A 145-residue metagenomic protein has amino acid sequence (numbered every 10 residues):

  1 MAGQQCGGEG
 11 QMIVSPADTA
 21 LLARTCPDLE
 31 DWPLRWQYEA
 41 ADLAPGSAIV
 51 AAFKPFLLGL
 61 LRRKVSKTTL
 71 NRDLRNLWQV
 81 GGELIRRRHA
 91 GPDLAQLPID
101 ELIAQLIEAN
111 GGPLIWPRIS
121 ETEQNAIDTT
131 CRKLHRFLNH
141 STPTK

Functional and structural regions predicted by a protein language model:
M1-K145: Charge-rich, intrinsically disordered N-terminal extensions that act as flexible nucleic-acid engagement or regulatory
